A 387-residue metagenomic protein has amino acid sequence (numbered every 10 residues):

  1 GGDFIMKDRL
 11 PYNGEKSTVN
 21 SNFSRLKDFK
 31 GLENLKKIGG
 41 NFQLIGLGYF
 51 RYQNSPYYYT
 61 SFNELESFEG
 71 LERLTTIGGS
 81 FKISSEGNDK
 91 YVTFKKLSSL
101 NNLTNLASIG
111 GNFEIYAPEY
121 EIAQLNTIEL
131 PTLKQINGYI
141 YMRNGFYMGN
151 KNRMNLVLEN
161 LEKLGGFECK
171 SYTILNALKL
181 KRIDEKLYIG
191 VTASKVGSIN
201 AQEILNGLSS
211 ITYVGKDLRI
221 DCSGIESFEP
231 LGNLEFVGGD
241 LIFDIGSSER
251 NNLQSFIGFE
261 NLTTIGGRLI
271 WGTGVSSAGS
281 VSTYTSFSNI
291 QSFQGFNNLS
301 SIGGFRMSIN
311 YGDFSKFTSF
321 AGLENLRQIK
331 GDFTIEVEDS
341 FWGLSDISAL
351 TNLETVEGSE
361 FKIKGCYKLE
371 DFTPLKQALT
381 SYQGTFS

Functional and structural regions predicted by a protein language model:
G1-K27, G31, K37-E66, G70 (+12 more regions): Concave beta-strand-loop units of leucine-rich repeat
